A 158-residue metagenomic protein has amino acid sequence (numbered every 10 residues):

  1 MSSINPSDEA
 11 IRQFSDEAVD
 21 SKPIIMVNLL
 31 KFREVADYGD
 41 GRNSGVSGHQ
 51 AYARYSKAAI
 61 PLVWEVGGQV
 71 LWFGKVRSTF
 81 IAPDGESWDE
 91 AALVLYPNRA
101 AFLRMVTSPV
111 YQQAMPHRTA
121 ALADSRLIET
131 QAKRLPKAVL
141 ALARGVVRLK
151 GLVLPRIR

Functional and structural regions predicted by a protein language model:
M1-E90, P97, A101, Q131-R158: Short S/T/G/P-rich N-terminal loop/turn motif that feeds into the first structured element of a domain
A91-V94, V110: Hydrophobic alpha-helical segments of small multi-pass membrane proteins
R104-V110: Short amphipathic alpha-helices in soluble, non-transmembrane regions that often serve as interface/regulatory elements
V110-P116, L122: A common structural junction motif
H117-R118, I128: Preference for long, well-ordered alpha-helical segments
D124-R126: Conserved catalytic core of two-metal-ion nucleotidyltransferases
